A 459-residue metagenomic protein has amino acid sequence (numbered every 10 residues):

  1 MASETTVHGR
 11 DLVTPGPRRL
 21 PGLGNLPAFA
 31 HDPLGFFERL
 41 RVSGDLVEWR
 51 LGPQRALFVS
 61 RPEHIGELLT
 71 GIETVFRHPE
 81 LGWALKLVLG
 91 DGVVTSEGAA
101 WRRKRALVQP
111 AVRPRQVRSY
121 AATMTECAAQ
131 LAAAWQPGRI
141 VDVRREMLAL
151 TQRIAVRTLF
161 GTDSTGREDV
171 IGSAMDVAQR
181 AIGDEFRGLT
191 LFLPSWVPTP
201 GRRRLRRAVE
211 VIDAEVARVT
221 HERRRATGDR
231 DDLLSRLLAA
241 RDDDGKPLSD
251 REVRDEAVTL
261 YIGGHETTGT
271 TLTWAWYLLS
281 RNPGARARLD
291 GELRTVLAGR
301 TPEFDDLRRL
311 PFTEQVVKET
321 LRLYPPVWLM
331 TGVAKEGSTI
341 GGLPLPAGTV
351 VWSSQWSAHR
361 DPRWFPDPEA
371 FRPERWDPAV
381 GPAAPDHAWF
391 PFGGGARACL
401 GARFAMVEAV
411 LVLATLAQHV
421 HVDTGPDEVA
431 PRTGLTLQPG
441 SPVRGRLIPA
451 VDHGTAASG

Functional and structural regions predicted by a protein language model:
M1-T6, R10, R41, A128 (+5 more regions): Cytochrome P450 proximal C-terminal region
R10-E38, R50-L57, P62-E67, G71-I72 (+7 more regions): Cytochrome P450 catalytic-domain helical core, especially the substrate-recognition surface and oxygen-activation
L12-R19, A121, T125, S173-V177 (+9 more regions): Cytochrome P450 I-helix active-site segment
P21-G22, A28, V47, R113 (+5 more regions): Conserved cytochrome P450 catalytic core segment spanning the I/J/K helices
R61, G264, G348: Short, conserved phosphate/pyrophosphate- and ester-handling motifs at nucleotide-, phospho-/glycolipid
T267-E292, R403-V420: Cytochrome P450 catalytic-core helices
S353-G381: Conserved cytochrome P450 K-helix/beta-meander segment immediately N-terminal to the heme-binding cysteine loop
